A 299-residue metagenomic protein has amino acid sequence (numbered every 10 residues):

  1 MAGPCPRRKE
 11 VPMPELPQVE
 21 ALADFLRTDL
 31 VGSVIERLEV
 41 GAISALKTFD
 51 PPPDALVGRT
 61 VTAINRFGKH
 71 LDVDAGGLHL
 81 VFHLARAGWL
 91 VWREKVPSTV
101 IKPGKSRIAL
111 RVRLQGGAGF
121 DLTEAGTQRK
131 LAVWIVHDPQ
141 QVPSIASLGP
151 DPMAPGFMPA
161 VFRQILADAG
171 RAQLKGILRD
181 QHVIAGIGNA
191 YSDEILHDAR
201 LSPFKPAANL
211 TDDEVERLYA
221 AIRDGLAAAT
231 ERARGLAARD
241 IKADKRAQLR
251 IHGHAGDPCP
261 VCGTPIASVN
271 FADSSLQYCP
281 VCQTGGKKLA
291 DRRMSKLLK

Functional and structural regions predicted by a protein language model:
P6-L131, P139, K296-K299: Gly/Gly-Pro- and Ser/Thr-rich, intrinsically disordered tail segments characteristic of DNA damage-repair and tolerance
P12, L80-D198, P206, L218: Phosphate/anion-contacting hairpin/loop surfaces
V34-P51, N65, L90, R163-K299: Basic, nucleic-acid-binding surfaces and adjacent catalytic neighborhoods in DNA/RNA-processing proteins
F67-K69, S106-I108, S144, A255 (+1 more regions): A generic structural signal for well-ordered coil/turn residues at beta-strand boundaries that shape enzyme active-site
